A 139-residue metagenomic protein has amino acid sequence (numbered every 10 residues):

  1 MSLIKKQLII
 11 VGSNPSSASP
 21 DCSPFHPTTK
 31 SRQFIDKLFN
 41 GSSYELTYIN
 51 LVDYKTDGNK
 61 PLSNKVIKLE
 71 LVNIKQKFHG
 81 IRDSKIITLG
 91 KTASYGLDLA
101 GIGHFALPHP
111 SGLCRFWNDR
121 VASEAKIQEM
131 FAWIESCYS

Functional and structural regions predicted by a protein language model:
M1-A100, H104-F116, V121-A125, W133: A polyanion-binding, active-site-adjacent surface
W133-S139: A charged, well-structured terminal subsegment
